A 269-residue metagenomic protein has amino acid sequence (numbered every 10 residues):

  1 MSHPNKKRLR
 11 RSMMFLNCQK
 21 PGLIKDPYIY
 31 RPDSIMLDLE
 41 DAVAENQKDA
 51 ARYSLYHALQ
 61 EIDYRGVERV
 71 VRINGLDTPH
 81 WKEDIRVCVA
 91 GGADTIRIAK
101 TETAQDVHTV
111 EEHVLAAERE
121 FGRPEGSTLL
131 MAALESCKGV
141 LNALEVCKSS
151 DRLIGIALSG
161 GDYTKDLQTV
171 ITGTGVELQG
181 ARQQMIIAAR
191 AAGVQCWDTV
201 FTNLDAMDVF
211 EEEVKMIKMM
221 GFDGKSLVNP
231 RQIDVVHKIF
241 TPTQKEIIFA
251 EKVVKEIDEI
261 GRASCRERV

Functional and structural regions predicted by a protein language model:
M1-R268: Expand to "…catalyze enediolate/carbanion chemistry for C-C bond making/breaking, isomerization, decarboxylation
